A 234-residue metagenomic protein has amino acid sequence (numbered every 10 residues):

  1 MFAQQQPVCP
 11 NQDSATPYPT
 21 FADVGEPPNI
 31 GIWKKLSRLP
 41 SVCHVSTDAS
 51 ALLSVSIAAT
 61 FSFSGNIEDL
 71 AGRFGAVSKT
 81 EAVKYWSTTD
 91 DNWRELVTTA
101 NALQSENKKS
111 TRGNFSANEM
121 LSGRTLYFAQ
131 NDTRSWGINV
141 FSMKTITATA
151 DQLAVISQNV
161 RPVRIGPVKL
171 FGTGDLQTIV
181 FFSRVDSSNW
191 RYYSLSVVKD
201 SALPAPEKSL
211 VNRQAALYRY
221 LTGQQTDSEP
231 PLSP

Functional and structural regions predicted by a protein language model:
P7-S135: Hydrophobic ligand-binding cavity/cleft-lining segments
E119-G123, T147-Q152, V185-S187: Short, solvent-exposed coil/turn segments at beta-strand boundaries
W136-I138, L170-I179: Amphipathic hydrophobic-ligand
V140-T147, Q177-R184: Hydrophobic/aromatic beta-strand elements that line small-molecule binding cavities or substrate pockets in beta-rich
T149-P167, L176: Conserved short secondary-structure elements within globular domains
Q158-V163, Y193-P204: Short, solvent-exposed aromatic-acidic interface loops
V198-P234: A conserved amphipathic terminal alpha-helix motif
